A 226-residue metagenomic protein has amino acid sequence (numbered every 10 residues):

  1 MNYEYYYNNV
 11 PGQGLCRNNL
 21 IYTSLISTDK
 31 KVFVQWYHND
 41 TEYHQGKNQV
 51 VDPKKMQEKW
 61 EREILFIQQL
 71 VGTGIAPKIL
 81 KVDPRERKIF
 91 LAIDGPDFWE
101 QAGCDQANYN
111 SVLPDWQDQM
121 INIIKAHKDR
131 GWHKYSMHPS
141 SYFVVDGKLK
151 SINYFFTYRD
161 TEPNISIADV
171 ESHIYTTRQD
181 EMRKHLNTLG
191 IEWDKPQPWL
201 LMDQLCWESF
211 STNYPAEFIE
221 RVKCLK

Functional and structural regions predicted by a protein language model:
Y6-I64: ATP-binding glycine-rich loop module of kinase domains
V32, I75, I89, K150-S151: Protein kinase-like catalytic core scaffold
E42-E58, G103-N108, E162-D169: Short, flexible/disordered intra-domain loops and linkers
M56-R62, V71-Q117: Conserved structural core of kinase catalytic domains
E63, I67-Q68, I124: AlphaC helix (C-helix) of the protein kinase catalytic domain N-lobe, especially the conserved acidic-hydrophobic
N122-W132: Protein kinase catalytic-loop region centered on the HRD/HxD motif
W132-H133, V145-K226: C-lobe/activation-segment region of protein kinase-like
M137-V144: Hydrophobic residue at the +6 position relative to the catalytic HRD Asp in the kinase catalytic loop
